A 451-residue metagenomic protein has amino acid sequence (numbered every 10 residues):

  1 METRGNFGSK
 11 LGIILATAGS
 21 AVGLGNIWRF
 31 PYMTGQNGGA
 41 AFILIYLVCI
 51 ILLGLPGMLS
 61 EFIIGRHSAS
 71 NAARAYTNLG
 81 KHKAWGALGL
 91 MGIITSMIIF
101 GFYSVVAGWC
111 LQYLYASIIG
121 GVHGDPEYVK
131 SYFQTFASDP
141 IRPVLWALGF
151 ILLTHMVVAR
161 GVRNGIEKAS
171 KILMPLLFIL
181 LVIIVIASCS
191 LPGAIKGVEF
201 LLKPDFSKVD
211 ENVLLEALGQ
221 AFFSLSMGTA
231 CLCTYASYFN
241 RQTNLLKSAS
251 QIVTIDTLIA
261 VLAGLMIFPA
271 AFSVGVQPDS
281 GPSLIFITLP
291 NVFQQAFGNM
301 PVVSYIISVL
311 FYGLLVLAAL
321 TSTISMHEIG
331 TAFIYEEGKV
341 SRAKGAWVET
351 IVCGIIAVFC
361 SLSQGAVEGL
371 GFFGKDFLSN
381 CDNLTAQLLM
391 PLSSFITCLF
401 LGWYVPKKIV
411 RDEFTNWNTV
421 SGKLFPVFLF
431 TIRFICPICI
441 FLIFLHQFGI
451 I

Functional and structural regions predicted by a protein language model:
M1-W28, G57-F62, R66-L79, K83-L90 (+2 more regions): Membrane-interface "cap" regions at the ends of multi-pass membrane proteins
E2-G5, Y32-N37, H67, A72-M91 (+7 more regions): Inter-helical loop and helix-membrane interface segments of multi-pass membrane transporters/permeases
E2-T3, F7, E167, K171-L320 (+2 more regions): Membrane-embedded translocation segments of transport machinery
N6-T17, F42-I45, K83-M97, L145-L148 (+6 more regions): Select transmembrane alpha-helical segments in multipass membrane proteins
G12-L47, A236, K247-S250, T254-T257 (+1 more regions): Transmembrane helix-boundary motif of multi-pass solute transporters/channels
A107-S138, Y238-Q242, K247, Q251-I259 (+4 more regions): Helix-loop-helix connectors at the membrane interface of multi-pass transporters/channels
L320-S325, A346-Q364, S379-E413: Hydrophobic alpha-helical segments of multi-pass membrane transport proteins
D376-F400, S421-I451: A generic transmembrane alpha-helix motif of multi-pass inner-membrane proteins
